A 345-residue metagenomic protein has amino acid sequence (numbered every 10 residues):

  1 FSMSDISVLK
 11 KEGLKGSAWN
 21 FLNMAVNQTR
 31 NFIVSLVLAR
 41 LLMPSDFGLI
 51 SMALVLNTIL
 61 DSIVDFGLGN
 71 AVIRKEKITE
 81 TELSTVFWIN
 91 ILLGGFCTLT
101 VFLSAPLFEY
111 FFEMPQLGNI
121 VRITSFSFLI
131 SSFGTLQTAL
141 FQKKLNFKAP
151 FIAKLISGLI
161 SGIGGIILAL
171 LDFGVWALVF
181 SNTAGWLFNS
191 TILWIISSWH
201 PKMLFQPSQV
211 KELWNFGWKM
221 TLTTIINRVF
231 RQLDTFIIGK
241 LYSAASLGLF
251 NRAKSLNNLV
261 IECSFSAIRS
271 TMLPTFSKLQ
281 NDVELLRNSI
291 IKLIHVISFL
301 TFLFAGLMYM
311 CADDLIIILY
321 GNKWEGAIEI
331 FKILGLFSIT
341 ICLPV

Functional and structural regions predicted by a protein language model:
F1, G69, L136-K143, F147 (+4 more regions): C-terminal transmembrane helix end/exit motif
F1-L9, G13, K148, T191-F236 (+1 more regions): Interhelical loop/hinge segments that connect adjacent transmembrane helices in multipass membrane
L9-L68, L93-A105, R122, S127 (+3 more regions): Signature of the first transmembrane helix
K15-N20, M52-N57, W88-L92, G118-I123 (+7 more regions): Short alpha-helical transmembrane interface motifs in multi-pass membrane proteins
F32, W88-E113, N119, I163-I166 (+2 more regions): Alpha-helical transmembrane segments of multi-pass membrane transport and lipid-handling proteins
F32-D46, E109-F111, I167-A169, V229-L259 (+2 more regions): Helix-terminus/linker motif at the lipid-water interface of multi-pass membrane proteins
S45-G48, S84, P115-G118, K148 (+5 more regions): Residues that define the loop-to-transmembrane-helix transition and helix capping in multi-pass membrane transporters
D61-E80, Q142-K143, A253, N257-T301 (+1 more regions): Helix-loop junctions and terminal segments of transmembrane helices in multi-pass membrane transport/translocation
